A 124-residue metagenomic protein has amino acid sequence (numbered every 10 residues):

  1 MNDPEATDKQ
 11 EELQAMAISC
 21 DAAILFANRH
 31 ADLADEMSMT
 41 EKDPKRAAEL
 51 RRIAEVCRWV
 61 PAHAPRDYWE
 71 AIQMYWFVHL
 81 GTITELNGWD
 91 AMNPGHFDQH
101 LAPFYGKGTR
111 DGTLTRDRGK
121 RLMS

Functional and structural regions predicted by a protein language model:
M1-S124: Catalytic cofactor-binding cores of redox enzymes
